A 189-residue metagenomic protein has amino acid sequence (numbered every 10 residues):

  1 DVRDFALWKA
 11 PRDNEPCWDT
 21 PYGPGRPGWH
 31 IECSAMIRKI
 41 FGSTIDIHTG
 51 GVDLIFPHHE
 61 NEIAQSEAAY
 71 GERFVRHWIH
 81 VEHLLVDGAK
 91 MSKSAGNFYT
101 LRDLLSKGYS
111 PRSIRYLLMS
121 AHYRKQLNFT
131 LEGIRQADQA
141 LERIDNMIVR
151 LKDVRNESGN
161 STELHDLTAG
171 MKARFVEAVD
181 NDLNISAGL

Functional and structural regions predicted by a protein language model:
D1-V154: Alpha-helical recognition segments enriched in aromatics with Gly/Pro capping that present substrate-recognition
L127, G133-L189: Helix-loop elements that line ligand-binding/catalytic pockets
